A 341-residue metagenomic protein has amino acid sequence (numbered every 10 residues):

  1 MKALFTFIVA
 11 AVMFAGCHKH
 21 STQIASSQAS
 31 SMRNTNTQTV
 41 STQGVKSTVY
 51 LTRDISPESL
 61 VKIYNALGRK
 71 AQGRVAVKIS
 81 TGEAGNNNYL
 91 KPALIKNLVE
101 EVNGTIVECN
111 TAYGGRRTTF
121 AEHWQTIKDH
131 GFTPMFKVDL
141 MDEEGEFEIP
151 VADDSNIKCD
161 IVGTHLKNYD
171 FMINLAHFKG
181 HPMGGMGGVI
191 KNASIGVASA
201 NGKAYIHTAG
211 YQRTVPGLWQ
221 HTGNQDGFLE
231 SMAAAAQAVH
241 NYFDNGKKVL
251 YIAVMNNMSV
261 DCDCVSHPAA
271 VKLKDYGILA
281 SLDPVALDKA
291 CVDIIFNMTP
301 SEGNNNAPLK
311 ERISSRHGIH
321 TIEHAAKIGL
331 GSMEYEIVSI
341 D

Functional and structural regions predicted by a protein language model:
M1-I8: Sec-dependent signal peptide recognition, specifically the positively charged N-region followed immediately by
F14-G16: C-terminal motif of bacterial Sec signal peptides marking the signal peptidase cleavage site
H18-H20: Bacterial signal peptide processing site
I24-T48: Post-signal peptide N-terminal segment of mature Sec-exported envelope proteins
T42-D341: Extended, low-polarity segments enriched in aliphatic/aromatic residues
